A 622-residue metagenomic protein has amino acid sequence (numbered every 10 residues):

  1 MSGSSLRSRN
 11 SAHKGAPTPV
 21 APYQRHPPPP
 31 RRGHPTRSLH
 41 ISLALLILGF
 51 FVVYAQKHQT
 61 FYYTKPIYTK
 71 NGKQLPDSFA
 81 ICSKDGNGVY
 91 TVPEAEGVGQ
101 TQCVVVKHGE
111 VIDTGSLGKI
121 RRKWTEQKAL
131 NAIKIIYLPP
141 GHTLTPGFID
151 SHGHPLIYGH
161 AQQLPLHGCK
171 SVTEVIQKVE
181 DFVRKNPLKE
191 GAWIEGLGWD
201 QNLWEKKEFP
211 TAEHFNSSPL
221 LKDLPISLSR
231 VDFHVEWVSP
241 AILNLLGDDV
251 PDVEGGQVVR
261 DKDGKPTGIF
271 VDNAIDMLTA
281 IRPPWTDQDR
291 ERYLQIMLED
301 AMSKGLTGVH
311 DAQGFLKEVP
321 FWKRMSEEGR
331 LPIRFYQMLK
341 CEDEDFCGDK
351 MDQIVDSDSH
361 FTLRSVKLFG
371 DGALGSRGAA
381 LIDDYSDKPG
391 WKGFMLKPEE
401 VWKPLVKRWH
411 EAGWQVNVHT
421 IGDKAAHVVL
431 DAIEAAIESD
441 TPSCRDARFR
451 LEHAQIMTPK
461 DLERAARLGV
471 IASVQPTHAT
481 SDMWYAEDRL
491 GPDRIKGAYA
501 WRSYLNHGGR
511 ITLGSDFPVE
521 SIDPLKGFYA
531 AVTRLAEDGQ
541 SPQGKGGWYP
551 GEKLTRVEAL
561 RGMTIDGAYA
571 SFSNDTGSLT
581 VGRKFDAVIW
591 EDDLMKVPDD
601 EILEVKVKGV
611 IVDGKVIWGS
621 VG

Functional and structural regions predicted by a protein language model:
S2-R25: N-terminal intrinsically disordered, acidic low-complexity segments at the extreme N-terminus
T18-D349, R364, L368, A373-I421 (+5 more regions): Divalent metal-binding segments
R31-H34, G49-F50, K262-D263, R292 (+6 more regions): His/Asp/Glu-enriched, well-ordered alpha-helical/loop segment that forms or immediately abuts the divalent-metal
F182, D300, Y569-A570, I617: Short alpha-helical functional segments enriched in proximate histidine and acidic residues
M325-G329, D352-F361, T441-C444, A465-G469: Acidic (Asp/Glu)-rich catalytic clusters
D349-M351, T458: Flexible, glycine/threonine-enriched loop-and-boundary segments that flank and lead into catalytic domains of large
G614-G622: Glycine- and charge-enriched low-complexity intrinsically disordered segments
